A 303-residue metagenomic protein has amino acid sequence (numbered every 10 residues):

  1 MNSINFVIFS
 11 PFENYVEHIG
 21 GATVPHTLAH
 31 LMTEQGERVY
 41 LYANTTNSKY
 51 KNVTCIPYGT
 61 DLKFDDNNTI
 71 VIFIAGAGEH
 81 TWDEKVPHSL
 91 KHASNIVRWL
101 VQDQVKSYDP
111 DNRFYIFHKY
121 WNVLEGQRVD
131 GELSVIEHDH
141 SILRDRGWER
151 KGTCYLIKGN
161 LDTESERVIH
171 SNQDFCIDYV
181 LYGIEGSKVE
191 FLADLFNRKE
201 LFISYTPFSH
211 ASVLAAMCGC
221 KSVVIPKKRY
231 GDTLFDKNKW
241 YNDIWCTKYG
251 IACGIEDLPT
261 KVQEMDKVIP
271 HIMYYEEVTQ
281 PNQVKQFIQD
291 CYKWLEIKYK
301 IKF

Functional and structural regions predicted by a protein language model:
M1-I70, Y182, H210-S212, C220-V223 (+3 more regions): N-terminal pre-catalytic "stem/leader" segment of glycosyltransferase-like enzymes
Y40-P57, L124, E149-F191: Catalytic donor nucleotide-activated moiety binding site of glycosyltransferases and closely related
N44-N47, T60-E164, D243-V262, M273 (+1 more regions): Catalytic core of nucleotide-activated saccharide and alditol-phosphate transferases
D65, L195-N197: A short, aliphatic-rich alpha-helical micro-motif
Q104-K106, Y230-T233: Short gly/pro/ser/thr-enriched loop/turn and capping motifs at secondary-structure boundaries
N197-S204: Acidic donor-binding loop of glycosyltransferase active sites
P207: Aromatic "clamp/platform" in nucleotide-sugar-dependent glycosyltransferases that forms part of the donor/acceptor
A215: Donor-sugar nucleotide-binding helix/loop cap in glycosyltransferases
